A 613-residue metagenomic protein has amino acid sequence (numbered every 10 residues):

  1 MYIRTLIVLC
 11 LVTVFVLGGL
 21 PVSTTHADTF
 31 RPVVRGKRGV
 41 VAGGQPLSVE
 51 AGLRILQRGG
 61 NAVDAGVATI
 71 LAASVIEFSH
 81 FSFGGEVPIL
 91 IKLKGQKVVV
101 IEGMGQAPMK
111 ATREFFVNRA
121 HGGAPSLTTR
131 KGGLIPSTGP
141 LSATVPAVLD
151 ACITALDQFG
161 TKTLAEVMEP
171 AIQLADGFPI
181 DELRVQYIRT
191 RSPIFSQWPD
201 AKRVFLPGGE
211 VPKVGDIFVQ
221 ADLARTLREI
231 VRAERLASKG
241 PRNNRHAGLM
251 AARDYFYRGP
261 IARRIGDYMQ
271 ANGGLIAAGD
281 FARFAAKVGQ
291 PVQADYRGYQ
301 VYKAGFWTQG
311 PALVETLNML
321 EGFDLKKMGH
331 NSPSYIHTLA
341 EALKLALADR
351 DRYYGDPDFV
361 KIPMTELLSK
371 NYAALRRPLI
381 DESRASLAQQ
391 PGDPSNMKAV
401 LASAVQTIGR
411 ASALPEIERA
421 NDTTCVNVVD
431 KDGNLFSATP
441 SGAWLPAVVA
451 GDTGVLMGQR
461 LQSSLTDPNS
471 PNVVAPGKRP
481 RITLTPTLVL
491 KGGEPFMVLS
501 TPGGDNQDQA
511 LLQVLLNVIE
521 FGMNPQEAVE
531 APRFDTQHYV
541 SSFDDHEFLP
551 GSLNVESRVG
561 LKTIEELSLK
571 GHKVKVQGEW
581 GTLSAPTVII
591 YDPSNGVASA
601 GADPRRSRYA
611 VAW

Functional and structural regions predicted by a protein language model:
I7-G19: Bacterial N-terminal signal peptides
H26-E50, R54, A62-V63, V67-A251 (+4 more regions): Noncatalytic scaffold domains of N-terminal-nucleophile
I55-L56, D150-Q158, A251-R258, R263 (+2 more regions): Alpha-helical support elements that line or immediately flank enzyme active sites and cofactor-binding pockets
I76-S82, P88-E102, A107, F116 (+10 more regions): Active-site rim segments in enzyme catalytic domains, especially the processed small/beta chain of N-terminal
G209, P241, A262, G274 (+3 more regions): Internal maturation/activation junctions in enzymes
F284-A285, E416-N421, R479-P480: Short loop/turn motifs at secondary-structure junctions and domain boundaries
D432, K478, L511-L512, E520-G581: Extended C-terminal subregions enriched in glycine
